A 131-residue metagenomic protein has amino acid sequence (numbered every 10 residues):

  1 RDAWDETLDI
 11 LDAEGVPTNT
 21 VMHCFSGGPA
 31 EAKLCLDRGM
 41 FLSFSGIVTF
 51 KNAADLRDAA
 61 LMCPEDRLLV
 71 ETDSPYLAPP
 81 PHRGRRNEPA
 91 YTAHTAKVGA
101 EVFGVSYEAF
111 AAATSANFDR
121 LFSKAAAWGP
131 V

Functional and structural regions predicted by a protein language model:
R1-V70, A126-V131: Catalytic pocket-lining loop regions of alpha/beta-barrel enzymes, especially the amidohydrolase/enolase/GH5 lineages
D2, K51, N87-A90, V105: Residue-level signal for the nucleotide or nucleotide-sugar donor/cofactor binding architecture
A3-D5, L77, F118: Short, active-site-adjacent cap segments at secondary-structure transitions
H23, C35, D73, F110 (+1 more regions): Divalent metal-coordination and catalytic microenvironments
F44-I47, P80-R83, V98: Conserved short-loop catalytic and cofactor-binding motifs
V48, D73, A113: Residue-level "edge-of-site" marker
D66-E88: Short acidic/histidine-rich active-site segments
Y91-V131: Mid-to-C-terminal alpha-helical segments outside catalytic/metal-binding sites
